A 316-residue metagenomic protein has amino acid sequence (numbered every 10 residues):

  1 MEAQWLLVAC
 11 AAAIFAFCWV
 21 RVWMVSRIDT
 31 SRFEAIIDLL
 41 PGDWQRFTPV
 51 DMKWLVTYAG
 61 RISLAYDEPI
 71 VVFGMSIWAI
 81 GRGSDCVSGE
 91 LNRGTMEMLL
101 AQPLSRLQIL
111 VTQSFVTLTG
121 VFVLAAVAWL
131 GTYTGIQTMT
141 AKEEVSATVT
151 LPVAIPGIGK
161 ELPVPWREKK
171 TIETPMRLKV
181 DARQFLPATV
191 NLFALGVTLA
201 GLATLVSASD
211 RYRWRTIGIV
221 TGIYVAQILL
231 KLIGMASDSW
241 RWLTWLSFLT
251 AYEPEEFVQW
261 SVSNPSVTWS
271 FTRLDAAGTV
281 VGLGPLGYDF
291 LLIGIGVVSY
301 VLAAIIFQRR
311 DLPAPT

Functional and structural regions predicted by a protein language model:
M1-F15: Aromatic- and glycine-rich beta-strand/loop motifs that create alpha-glucan
E2, V20-I62, T150, A154-P175 (+1 more regions): Terminal transmembrane helical anchor/hairpin motif
R21, E68, V111-D210, W214: Secretory targeting signals
G60-G89: Long, hydrophobic alpha-helical segments
A65, I77-I80, R183-A188, G284-Y288: Short alpha-helical transmembrane interface motifs in multi-pass membrane proteins
S76-G83, G201-L202, F248, L302-A303: Hydrophobic/aromatic residues in alpha-helical transmembrane segments
I80-Q102, S114: Transmembrane helix boundary and interhelical loop/hinge segments in multi-pass membrane proteins
S105-R106: Short coil/turn motifs that cap or connect alpha-helices
